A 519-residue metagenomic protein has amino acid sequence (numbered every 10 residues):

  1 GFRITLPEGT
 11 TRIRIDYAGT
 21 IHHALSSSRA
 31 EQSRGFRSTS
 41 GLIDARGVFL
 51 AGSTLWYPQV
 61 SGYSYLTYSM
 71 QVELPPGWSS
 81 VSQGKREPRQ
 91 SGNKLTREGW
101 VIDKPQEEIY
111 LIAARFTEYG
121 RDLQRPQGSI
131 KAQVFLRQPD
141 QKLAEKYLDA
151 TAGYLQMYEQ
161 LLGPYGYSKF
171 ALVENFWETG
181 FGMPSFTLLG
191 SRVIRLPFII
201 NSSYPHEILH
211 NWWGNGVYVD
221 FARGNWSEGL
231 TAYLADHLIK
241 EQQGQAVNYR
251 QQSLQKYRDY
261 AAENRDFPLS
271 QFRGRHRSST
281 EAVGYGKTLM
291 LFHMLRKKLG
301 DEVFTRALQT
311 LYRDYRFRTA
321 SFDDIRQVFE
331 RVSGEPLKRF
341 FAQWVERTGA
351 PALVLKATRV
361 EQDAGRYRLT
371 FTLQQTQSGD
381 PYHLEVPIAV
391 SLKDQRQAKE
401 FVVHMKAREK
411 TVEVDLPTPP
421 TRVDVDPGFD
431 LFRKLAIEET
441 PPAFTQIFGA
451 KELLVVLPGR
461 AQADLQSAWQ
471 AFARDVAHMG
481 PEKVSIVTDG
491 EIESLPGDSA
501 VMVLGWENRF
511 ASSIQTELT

Functional and structural regions predicted by a protein language model:
G1-G35, M405-P419, D430: A surface-exposed beta-strand-loop module
R34-T117, A398-F444: Intrinsically disordered, low-complexity linkers and stems that provide flexible hinges in membrane-associated
V48, A152, T187-R250, L308: Zinc-dependent metallopeptidase catalytic helix centered on the HExxH motif and its immediate flanking segment
Q59-P205, E228, Y233-D236, Q255 (+1 more regions): Hydrophobic helix-coil surface modules that form long, contiguous segments used for peptide/substrate interaction
V81-S82, L337-K338, P351-D426: Beta-strand-rich binding/interaction modules
D103, F198, A222, E228-M294 (+2 more regions): Acidic/His/Gly-enriched intrinsically disordered linker/tail segments that often contain short helix/coil "MoRF-like"
E281-F371, G379: Amphipathic alpha-helical substructures
A443-T519: Long, folded non-catalytic interaction modules
